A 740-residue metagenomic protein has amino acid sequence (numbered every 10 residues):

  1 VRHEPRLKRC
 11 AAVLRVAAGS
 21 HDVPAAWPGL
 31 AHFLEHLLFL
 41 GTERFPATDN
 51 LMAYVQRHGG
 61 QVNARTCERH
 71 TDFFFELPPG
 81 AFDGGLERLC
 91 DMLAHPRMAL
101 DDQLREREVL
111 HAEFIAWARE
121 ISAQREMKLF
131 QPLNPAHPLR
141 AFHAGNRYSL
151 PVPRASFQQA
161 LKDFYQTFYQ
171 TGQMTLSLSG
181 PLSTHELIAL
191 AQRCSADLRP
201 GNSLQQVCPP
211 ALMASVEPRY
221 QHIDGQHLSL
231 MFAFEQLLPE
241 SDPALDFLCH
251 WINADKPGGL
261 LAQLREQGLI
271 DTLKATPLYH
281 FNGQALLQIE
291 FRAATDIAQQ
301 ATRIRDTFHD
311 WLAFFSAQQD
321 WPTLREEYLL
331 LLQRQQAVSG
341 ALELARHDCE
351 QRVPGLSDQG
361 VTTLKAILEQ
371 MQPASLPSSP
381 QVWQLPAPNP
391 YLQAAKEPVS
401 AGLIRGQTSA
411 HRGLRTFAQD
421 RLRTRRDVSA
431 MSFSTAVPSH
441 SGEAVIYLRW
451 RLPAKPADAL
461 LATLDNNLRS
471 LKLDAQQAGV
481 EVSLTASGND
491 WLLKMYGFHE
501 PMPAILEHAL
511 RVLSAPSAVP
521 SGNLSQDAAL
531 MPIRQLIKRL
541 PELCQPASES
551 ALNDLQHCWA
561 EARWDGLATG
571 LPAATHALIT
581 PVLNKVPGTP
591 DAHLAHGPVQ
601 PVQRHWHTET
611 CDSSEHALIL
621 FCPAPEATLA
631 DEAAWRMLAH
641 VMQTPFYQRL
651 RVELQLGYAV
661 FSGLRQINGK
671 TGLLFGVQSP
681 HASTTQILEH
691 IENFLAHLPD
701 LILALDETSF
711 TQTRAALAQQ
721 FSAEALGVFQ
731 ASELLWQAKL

Functional and structural regions predicted by a protein language model:
V1-R65, D72, P79-G80: N-terminal cofactor/phosphate-binding cores enriched in small/glycine residues, especially glycine-rich loops such as
R2-L7, N63-R65, R219-D224, L278-G283 (+5 more regions): Short glycine/proline-enriched loop/turn "hinge" motifs that connect secondary-structure elements and lie
E4, V13-R15, S203-L261, A345-L356 (+2 more regions): His/Glu-based metal-binding/catalytic segments typifying zinc-dependent metallopeptidases
D22-G29, L77, P239-P243, L248 (+7 more regions): Short alpha-helix boundary/capping segments
P28-H36, L40, K455-S470, R636 (+1 more regions): Active-site recognition of the HExxH zinc-binding catalytic motif
H32, D246, L264: Active-site YXXXK catalytic motif of short-chain dehydrogenase/reductase
A47-Q206, H250, P257-L260, E266-T424 (+4 more regions): Charge-rich, well-structured scaffold segments of protease-associated domains
